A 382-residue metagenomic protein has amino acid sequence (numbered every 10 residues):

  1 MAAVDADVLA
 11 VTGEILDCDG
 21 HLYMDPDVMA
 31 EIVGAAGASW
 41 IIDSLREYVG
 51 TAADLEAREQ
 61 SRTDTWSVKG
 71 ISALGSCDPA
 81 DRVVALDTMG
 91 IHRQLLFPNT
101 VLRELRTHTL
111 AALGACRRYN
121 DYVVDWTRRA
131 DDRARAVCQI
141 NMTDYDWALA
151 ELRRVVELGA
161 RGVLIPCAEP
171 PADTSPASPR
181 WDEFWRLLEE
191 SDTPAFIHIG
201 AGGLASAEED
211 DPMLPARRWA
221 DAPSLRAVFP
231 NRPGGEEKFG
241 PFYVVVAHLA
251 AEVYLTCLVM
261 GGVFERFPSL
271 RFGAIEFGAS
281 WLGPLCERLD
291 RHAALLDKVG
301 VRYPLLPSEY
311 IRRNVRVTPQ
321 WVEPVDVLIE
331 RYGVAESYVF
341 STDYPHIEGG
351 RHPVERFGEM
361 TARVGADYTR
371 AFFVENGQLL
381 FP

Functional and structural regions predicted by a protein language model:
A2-L16, D25-R93, D121-R129, A150-R153 (+8 more regions): Mid-to-C-terminal alpha-helical segments outside catalytic/metal-binding sites
L16-Y23, F196-I199: Histidine-centered catalytic micro-motifs
Y23-P26, Q94-L96, L102-T107, D144-A148 (+6 more regions): Short catalytic/ligand-binding loop motif for oxyanion handling, primarily in non-cytosolic enzymes, centered on
Q60-I71, T100-L105, G235-V244, V354: Short glycine/proline-rich turn/loop motifs
T65-L74, V83-R106, R133-Q139, R161-I165: Divalent metal-dependent hydrolysis catalytic cores, especially in the metallo-beta-lactamase
S72-A80, A115-D121, D146, D173-R186: Aromatic- and glycine-enriched glycan-recognition loops and surfaces that form the carbohydrate-binding subsites
A112-W126, V228-F229: Active-site-proximal gating segment of KS-fold condensing enzymes and close homologs
R128, R133, I140, L152 (+1 more regions): Catalytic pocket-lining loop regions of alpha/beta-barrel enzymes, especially the amidohydrolase/enolase/GH5 lineages
